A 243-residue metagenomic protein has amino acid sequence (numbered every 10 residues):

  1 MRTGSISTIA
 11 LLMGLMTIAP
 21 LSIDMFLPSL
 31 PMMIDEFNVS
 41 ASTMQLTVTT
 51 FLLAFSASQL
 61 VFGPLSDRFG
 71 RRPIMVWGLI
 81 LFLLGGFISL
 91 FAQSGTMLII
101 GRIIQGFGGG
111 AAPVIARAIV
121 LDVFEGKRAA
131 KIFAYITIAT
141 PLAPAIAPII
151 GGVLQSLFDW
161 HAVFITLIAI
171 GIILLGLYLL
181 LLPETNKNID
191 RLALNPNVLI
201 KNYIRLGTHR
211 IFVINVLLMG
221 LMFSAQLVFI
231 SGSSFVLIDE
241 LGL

Functional and structural regions predicted by a protein language model:
S7-A41, F62, F229-S234: Extracytoplasmic
D24, L52-L60, P144-A145: Residue-level signature of mid-helix packing/kink "hotspots" within the transmembrane helices of 12-pass Major
N38, G70, F91-M97, G108 (+1 more regions): Helix-breaking motifs and short loop linkers at transmembrane-helix boundaries and internal kinks in secondary membrane
A57-T96: Conserved MFS/SLC helix-loop-helix module at the cytosolic interface between two early adjacent transmembrane helices
G85-L90, G101, Q105, Y178: MFS-fold secondary transporters
M97, F124-G126, A134-L180: Helix-loop-helix hairpin linking two adjacent transmembrane segments in secondary transporters
G101-L142: Cytoplasmic helix-loop-helix junction between adjacent transmembrane helices in 12-TM secondary transporters
L179-I204: Flexible cytoplasmic inter-helical loops of multi-pass small-molecule transporters
